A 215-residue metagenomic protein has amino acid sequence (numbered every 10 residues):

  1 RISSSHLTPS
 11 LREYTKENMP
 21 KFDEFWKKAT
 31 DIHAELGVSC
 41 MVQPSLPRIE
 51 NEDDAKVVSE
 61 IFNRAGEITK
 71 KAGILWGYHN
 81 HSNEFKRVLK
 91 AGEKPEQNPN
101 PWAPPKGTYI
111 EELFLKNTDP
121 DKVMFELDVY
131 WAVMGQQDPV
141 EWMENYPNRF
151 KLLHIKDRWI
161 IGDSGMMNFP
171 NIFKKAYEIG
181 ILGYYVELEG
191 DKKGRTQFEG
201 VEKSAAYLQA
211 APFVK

Functional and structural regions predicted by a protein language model:
R1-S3, S39-C40, K151, L182: Short acidic/polar active-site loop segments enriched in Thr and Asp
S4, R12-M124, F198: Active-site acidic/histidine proton-transfer and metal-coordination neighborhood in alpha/beta enzyme cores
L7-S10, Q43-L46, R149-H154, Y184: A short alpha-helix capping/helix-coil boundary motif
T8-L11, P47-R48, N80-E84, V129-W131 (+2 more regions): Active-site-proximal loop/turn and secondary-structure-junction residues that shape catalytic pockets, frequently
E96-P99, T108-L127, W131-K215: Histidine-acidic metal/acid-base catalytic patches
